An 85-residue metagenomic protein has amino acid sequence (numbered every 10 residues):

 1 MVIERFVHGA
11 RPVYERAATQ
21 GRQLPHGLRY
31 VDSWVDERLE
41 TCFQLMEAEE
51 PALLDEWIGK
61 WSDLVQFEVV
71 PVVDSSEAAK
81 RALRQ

Functional and structural regions predicted by a protein language model:
M1-V31, V35-T41, E49-L53, V73-Q85: Short S/T/G/P-rich N-terminal loop/turn motif that feeds into the first structured element of a domain
A10-R11, D63-V65: A short local loop/turn or secondary-structure capping micro-motif enriched for an aromatic residue
P25, W61-L64: Short, well-ordered coil/turn elements that cap or connect secondary structure elements
I58: Short, flexible helix/strand-to-coil boundary loops that buttress conserved ligand/catalytic motifs in alpha/beta
L64-S75: Conserved short beta-strand edge segments in small beta-sheet-based binding/regulatory domains
